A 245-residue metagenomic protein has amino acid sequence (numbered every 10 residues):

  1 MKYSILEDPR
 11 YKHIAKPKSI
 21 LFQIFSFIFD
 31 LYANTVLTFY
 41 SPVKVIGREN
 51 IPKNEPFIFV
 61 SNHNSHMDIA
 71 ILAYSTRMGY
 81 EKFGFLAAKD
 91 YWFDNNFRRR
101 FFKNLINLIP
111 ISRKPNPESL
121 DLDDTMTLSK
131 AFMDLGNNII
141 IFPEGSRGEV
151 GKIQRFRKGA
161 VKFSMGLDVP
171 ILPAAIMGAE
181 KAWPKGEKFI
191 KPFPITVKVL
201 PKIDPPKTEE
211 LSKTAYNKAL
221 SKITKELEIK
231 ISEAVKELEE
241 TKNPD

Functional and structural regions predicted by a protein language model:
M1-H63, M67-I71, N104-N107: Membrane-anchoring hydrophobic helices of lipid-metabolizing enzymes
M1-P17, I24, L120-D245: Non-catalytic C-terminal accessory region of glycerolipid acyltransferases and related lyso-lipid remodeling enzymes
T35, E49-N50, T76-R77, R100-F102 (+2 more regions): Short secondary-structure boundary/capping segments
T38-Y40, M78-Y80, K103-L105, G166 (+1 more regions): Short, well-ordered coil/turn elements that cap or connect secondary structure elements
V45, N95-N96, S119, D123-M126: Structural motif corresponding to alpha-helix initiation and N-cap regions
I46, L86, K198-L200: Residues in well-ordered beta-strands of folded domains
E49, K89, S112-K114, A175 (+1 more regions): Residues at the C-termini of beta-strands that transition into short coil/loop
K53-E118: Catalytic core of membrane glycerolipid acyltransferases/transacylases, capturing the structured, soluble-facing
